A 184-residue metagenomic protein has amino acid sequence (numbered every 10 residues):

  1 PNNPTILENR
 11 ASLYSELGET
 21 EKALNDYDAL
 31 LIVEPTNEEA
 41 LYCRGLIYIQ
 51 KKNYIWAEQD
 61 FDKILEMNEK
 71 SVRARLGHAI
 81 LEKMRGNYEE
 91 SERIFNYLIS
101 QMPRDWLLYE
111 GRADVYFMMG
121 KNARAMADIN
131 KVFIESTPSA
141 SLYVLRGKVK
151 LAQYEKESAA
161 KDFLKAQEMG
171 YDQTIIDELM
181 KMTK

Functional and structural regions predicted by a protein language model:
P4-T5, E38-E39, V72-R73, W106-L107 (+2 more regions): Helix-start (N-cap) detector for alpha-helical repeat units in TPR-like alpha-solenoids, especially tetratricopeptide
N9, C43, G77, G111 (+2 more regions): Canonical tetratricopeptide repeat
L13, I47, L81, V115 (+2 more regions): TPR/TPR-like alpha-solenoid repeats
L17-A29, K51-K63, R85-Y97, M119-K131 (+1 more regions): Structural signature of tandem alpha-helical TPR/SEL1-like repeats, specifically the intra-repeat loop/turn
V33, M67, Q101-M102, E135 (+1 more regions): Structural marker of alpha-solenoid helical repeat scaffolds
L46, R73-G86, N96-N122, A127-I134: Alpha-helical adaptor scaffolds
K148, A152-K184: Terminal, low-structured helical/coil segments at or just beyond the last alpha-helical repeat
